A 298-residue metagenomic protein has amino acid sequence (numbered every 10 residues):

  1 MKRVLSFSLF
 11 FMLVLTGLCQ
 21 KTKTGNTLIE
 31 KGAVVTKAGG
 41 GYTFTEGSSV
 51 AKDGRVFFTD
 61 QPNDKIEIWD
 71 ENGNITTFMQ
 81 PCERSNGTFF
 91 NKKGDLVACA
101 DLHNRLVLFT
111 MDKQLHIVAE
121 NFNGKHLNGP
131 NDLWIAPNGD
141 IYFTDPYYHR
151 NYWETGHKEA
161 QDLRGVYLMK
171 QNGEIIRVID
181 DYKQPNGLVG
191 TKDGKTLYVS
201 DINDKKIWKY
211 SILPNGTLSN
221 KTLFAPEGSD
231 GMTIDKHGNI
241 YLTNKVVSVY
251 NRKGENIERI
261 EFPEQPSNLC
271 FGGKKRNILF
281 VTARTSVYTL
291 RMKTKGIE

Functional and structural regions predicted by a protein language model:
M1-T22: Bacterial Sec-dependent N-terminal signal peptides
Q20-E298: Sequence-structural signature of mature extracellular/luminal beta-sheet repeat domains, prominently beta-propellers
